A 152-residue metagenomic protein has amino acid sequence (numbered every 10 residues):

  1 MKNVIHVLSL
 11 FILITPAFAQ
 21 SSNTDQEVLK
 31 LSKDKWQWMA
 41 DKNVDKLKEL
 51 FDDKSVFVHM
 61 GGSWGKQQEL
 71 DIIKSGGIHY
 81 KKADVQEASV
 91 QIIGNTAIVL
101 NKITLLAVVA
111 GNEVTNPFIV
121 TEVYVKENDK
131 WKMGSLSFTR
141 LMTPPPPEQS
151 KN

Functional and structural regions predicted by a protein language model:
M1-N23: Bacterial Sec-dependent N-terminal signal peptides
Q20-E49, K54-N152: A beta-strand edge to alpha-helix "cap/lid" segment located at domain peripheries
